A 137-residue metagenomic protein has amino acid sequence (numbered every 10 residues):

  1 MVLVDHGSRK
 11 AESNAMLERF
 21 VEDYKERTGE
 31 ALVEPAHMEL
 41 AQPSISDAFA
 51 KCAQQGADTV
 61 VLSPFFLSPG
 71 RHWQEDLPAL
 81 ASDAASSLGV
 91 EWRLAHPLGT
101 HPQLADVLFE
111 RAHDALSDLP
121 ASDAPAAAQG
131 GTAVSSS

Functional and structural regions predicted by a protein language model:
M1-S137: Active-site-proximal alpha-helix that buttresses catalytic centers in soluble enzyme cores
